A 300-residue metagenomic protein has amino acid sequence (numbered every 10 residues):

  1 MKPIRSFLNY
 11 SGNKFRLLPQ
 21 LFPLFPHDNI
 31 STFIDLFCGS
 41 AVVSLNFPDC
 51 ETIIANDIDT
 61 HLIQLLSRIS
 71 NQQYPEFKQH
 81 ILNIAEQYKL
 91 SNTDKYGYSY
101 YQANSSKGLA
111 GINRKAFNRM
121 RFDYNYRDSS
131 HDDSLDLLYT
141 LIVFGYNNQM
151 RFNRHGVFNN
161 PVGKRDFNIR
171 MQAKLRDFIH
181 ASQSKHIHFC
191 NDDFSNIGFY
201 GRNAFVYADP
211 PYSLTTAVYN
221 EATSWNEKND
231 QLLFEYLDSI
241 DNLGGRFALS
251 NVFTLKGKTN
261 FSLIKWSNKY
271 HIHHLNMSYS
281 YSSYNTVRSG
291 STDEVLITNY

Functional and structural regions predicted by a protein language model:
M1-F37, V42-V43: S-adenosyl-L-methionine
L21, F33-F47, A55-D59, Y139-Y146 (+5 more regions): Conserved proline-anchored active-site loop of SAM-dependent methyltransferases that bridges a beta-strand
T52-Q183: Class I S-adenosyl-L-methionine-dependent methyltransferase module
E76-F77, I187-D192: Conserved SAM-binding strand-loop segment of SAM-dependent methyltransferases
H186-I187, A204, Y270: Short, conserved active-site loop motifs that form the nucleotide-linked donor/cofactor pocket
N196-R202, I264: Short amphipathic alpha-helix with an adjacent loop that forms part of the alpha/beta core around
S213, A222-Y300: Long, positively charged, glycine-interspersed low-complexity recognition regions
